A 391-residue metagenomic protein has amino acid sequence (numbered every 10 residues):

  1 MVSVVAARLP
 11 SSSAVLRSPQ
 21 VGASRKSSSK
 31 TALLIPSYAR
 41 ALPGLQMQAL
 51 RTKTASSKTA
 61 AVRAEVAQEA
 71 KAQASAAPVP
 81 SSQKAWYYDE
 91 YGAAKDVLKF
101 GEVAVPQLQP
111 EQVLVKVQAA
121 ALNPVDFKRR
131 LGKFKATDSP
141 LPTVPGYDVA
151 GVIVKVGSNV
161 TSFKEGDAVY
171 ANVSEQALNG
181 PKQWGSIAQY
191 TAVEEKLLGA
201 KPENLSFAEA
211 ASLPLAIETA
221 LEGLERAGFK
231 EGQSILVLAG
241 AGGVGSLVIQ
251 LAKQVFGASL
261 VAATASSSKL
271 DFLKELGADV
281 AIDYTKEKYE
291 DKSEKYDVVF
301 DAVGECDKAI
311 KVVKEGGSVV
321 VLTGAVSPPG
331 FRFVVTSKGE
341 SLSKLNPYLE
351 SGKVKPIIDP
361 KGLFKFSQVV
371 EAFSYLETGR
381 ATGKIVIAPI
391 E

Functional and structural regions predicted by a protein language model:
M1-R51: N-terminal chloroplast transit peptides
S37-M47, R51-T52, R63-P78, Y87-Q118 (+2 more regions): A short N-terminal beta-strand-loop micro-motif at the entrance of redox/enzyme domains
A104-L122, K133-Q176: Glycine-rich beta-strand-centered segment in the early N-terminal region that forms part of a ligand/cofactor-binding
E111, D291-V298: A short acidic, Gly/Pro-enriched loop at the edge of an enzyme's catalytic core that lines a small-molecule cofactor
S162, N172-A239: NAD(P)H dinucleotide-binding glycine-rich loop of Rossmann-like/cofactor-binding domains, especially the beta1-alpha1
K182, A258, A302-K355, A388-E391: Glycine-rich phosphate-binding loop and adjacent beta-alpha segment of Rossmann(oid) nucleotide-cofactor-binding
A210-K286: Mid-domain Rossmann-like dinucleotide-binding core that forms the NAD(H)/NADP(H) cofactor-binding site
L342-E391: C-terminal hydrophobic helical "lid"/dimerization subdomain of Rossmann-like NAD(P)H-dependent oxidoreductases
